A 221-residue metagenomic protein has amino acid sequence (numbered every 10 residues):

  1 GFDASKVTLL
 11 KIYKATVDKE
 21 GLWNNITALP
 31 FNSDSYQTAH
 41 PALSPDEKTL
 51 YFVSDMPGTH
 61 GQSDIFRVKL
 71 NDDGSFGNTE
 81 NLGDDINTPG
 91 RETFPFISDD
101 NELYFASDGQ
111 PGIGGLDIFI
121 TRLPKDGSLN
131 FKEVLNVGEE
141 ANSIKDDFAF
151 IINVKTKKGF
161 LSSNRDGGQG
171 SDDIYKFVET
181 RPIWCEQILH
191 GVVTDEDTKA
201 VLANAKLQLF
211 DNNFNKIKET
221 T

Functional and structural regions predicted by a protein language model:
G1-V192, E196-T220: Short, conserved micro-motifs composed of acidic
